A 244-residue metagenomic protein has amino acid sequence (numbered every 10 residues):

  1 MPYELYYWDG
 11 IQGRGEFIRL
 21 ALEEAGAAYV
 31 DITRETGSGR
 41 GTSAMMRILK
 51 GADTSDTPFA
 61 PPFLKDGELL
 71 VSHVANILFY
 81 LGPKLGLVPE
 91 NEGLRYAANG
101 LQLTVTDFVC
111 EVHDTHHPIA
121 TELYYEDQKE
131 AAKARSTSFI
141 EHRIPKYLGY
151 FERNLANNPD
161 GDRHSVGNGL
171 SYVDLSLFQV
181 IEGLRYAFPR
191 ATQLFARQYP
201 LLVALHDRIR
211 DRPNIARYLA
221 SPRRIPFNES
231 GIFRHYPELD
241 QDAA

Functional and structural regions predicted by a protein language model:
M1-R135, Y236-A244: GST-like domain detector, emphasizing the conserved glutathione-binding G-site in the N-terminal thioredoxin-like
A28, P58, K65, L81 (+4 more regions): A generic, residue-level signal for flexible/boundary positions that often mark functional hotspots
G93, A97-D211, A244: GST-like fold's C-terminal all-alpha helical module
A216-R217, S221: C-terminal anion-handling pockets and recognition modules
P222-A244: Acidic/histidine-enriched, glycine/proline-rich intrinsically disordered or flexible terminal extensions
